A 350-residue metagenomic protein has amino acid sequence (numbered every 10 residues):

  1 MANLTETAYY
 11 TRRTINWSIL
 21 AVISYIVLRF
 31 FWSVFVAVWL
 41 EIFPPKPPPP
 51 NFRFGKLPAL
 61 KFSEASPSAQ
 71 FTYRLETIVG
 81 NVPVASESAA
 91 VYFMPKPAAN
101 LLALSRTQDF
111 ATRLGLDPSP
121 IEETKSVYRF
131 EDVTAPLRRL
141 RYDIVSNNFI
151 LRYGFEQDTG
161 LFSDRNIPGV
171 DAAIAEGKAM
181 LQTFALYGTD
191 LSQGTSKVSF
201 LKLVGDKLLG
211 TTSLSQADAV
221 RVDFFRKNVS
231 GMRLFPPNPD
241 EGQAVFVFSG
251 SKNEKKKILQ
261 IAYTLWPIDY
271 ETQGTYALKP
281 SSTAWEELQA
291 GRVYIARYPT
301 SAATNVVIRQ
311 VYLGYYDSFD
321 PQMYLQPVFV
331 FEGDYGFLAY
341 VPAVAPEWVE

Functional and structural regions predicted by a protein language model:
M1-T211, R221-F224, S230-P236: Preferential activation on post-signal-peptide N-terminal prodomains/segments of secreted or lumenal proteins
A2-L4, V306-V307, Y312-E350: Activation/maturation switch segments at domain boundaries
Y9-Y10, Y25, Y73, Y92 (+13 more regions): Sequence-level detector for tyrosine residue identity
F31, L151, G177, V222-F224 (+5 more regions): Generic structural hydrophobic/aromatic packing signal, biased to beta-strands
R139-F155, R233-A262, V330, G336-E350: A short, surface-exposed beta-strand/turn
T159-G160, I268-Y270, W348-E350: A short local loop/turn or secondary-structure capping micro-motif enriched for an aromatic residue
A185, D190-G194, A217, F225-R226 (+1 more regions): Charged, low-complexity helical/coil segments in non-catalytic cytosolic or luminal regions
